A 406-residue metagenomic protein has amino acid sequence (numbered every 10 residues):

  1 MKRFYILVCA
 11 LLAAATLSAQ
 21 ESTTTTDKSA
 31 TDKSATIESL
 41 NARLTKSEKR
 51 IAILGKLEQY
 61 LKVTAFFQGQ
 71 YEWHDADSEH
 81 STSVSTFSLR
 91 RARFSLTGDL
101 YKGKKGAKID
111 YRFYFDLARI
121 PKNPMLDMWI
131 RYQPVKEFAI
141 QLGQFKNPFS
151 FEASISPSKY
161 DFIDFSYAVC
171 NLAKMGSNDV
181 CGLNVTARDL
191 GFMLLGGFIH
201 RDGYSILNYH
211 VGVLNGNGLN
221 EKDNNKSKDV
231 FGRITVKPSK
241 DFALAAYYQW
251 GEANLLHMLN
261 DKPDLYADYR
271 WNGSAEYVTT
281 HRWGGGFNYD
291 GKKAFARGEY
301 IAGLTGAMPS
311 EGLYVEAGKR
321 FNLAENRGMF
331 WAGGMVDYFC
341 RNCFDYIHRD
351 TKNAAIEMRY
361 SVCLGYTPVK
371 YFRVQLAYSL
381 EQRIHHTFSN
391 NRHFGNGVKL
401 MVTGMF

Functional and structural regions predicted by a protein language model:
M1-S22: Bacterial Sec-dependent N-terminal signal peptides
L17-Q68: N-terminal periplasmic/intermembrane-space "pro-region" immediately following the signal or transit peptide
N41-R43, E48, Y204-I206, D241-A243 (+2 more regions): Short, structured loop/turn "capping" segments at alpha-beta junctions
I51-A52, D179-C181, R270-S274: Short, P/G- and charge-enriched loop/turn segments at secondary-structure junctions
G55-D75, E79-G216, N225-K228, T235-L244 (+4 more regions): Outer membrane beta-barrel
H80-S81, Q144, D161, A246-E252 (+1 more regions): Outer-membrane beta-barrel pore domains
S85-F87, L183, D223-N224, E276 (+2 more regions): Aromatic-acidic/polar surface patches that form glycan- and anion
C181, G218-N220, I301: Active-site rim elements
